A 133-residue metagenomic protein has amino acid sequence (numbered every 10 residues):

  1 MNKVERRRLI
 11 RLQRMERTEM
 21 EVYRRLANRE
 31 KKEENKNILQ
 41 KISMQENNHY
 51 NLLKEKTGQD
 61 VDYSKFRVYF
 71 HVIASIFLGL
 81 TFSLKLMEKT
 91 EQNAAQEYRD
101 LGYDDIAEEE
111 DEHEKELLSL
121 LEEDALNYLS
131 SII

Functional and structural regions predicted by a protein language model:
M1-I133: Non-heme di-metal
